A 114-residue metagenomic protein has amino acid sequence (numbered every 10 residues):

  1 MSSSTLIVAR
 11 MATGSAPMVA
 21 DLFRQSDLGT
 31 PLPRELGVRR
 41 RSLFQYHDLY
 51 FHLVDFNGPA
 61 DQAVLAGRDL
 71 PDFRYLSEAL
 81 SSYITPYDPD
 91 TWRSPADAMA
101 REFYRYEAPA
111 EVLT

Functional and structural regions predicted by a protein language model:
S4-R10: Active-site-flanking beta-strand signature of metal-NTP-handling nucleotidyl enzymes and homologous cyclase-like
I7, V19, H52: GIY-YIG nuclease signature motif recognition
M11-V38: Short amphipathic alpha-helical segments
T13, L49-Y50, F56-Q62: Short, charged/polar surface micro-motifs in flexible loops or helix N-caps
G29-R39, N57-S94: An amphipathic, aromatic/His-enriched active-site/gating alpha helix that lines ligand/cofactor pockets
S42, L53: Short, surface-exposed charged micro-motifs
Y87-T114: Short, low-order "capping/linker" segments at domain edges
